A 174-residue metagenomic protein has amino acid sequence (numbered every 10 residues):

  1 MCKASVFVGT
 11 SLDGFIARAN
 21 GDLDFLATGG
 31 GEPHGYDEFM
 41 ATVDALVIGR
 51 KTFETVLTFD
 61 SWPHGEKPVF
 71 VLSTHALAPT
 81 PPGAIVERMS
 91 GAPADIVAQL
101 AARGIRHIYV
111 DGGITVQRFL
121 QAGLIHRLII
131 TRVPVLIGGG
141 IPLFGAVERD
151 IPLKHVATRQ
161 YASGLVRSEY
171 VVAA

Functional and structural regions predicted by a protein language model:
M1-A174: Enzymes that bind and transform nitrogen-containing heteroaromatic metabolites
